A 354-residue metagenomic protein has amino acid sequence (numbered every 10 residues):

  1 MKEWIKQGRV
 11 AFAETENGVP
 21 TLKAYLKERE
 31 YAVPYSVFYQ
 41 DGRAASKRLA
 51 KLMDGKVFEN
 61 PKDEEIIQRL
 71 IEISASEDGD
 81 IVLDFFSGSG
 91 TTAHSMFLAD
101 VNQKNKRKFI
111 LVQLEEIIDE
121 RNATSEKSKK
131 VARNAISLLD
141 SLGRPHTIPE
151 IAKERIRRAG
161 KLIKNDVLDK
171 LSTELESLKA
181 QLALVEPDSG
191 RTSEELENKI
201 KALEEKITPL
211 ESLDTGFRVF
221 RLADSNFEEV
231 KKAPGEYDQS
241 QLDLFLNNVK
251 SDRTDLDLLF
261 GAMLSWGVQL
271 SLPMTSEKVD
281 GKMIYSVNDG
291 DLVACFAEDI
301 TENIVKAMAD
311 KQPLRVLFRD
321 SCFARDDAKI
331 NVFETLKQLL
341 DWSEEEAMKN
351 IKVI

Functional and structural regions predicted by a protein language model:
M1-I81, Q103, L114-N122: Class I S-adenosyl-L-methionine
N17, R29, V33, F58-R69 (+8 more regions): Generic recognition of stable, solvent-exposed alpha-helical segments in well-folded globular domains
E64-G160: Conserved S-adenosyl-L-methionine
K164-L210: Long intrinsically disordered, low-complexity regions that are acidic and Ser/Thr-rich
F217-E228: A conserved beta-strand->alpha-helix junction
V230-F245: Polar, glycine-rich mid-to-C-terminal structural blocks that act as macromolecule-binding/assembly scaffolds
F260-A262, W266-Q269, S286-D289, V293-I354: Long, compositionally biased intrinsically disordered regions
G267-I284: Conserved helicase/translocase motor-coupling segment
